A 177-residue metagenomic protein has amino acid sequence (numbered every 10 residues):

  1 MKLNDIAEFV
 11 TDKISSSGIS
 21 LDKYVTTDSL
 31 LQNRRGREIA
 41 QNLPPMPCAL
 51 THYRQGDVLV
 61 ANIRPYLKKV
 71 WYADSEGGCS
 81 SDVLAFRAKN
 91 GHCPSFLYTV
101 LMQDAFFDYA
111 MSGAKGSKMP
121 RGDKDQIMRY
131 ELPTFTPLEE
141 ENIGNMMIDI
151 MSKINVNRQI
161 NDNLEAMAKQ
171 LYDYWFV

Functional and structural regions predicted by a protein language model:
M1-S16, P133-V177: Non-catalytic DNA-recognition/assembly elements of restriction-modification systems
N4-Q55: Sequence-specific dsDNA recognition surfaces
G18, Y24, P94, F107 (+2 more regions): Alpha-helix initiation and N-capping motif
T27, A88, L132: Active-site donor-binding loop signature of nucleotide-sugar glycosyltransferases
A49-T51, V58-D104: A short beta-sheet element
D74, V100, G113, N145-M147 (+1 more regions): "Short basic amphipathic alpha-helical interaction patches in structured regions
G77-L84, K115-I148: A short glycine-rich beta-alpha junction/loop motif
P94-M128: Short, positively charged
